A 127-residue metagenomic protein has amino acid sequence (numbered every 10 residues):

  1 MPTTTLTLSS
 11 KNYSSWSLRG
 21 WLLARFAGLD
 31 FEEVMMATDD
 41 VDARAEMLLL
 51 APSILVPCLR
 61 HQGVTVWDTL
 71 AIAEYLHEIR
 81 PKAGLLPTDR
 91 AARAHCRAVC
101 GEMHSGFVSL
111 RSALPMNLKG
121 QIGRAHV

Functional and structural regions predicted by a protein language model:
M1-G123: GST-like domain detector, emphasizing the conserved glutathione-binding G-site in the N-terminal thioredoxin-like
A125-V127: Conserved small/polar residues in nucleotide/adenosyl-binding loops
